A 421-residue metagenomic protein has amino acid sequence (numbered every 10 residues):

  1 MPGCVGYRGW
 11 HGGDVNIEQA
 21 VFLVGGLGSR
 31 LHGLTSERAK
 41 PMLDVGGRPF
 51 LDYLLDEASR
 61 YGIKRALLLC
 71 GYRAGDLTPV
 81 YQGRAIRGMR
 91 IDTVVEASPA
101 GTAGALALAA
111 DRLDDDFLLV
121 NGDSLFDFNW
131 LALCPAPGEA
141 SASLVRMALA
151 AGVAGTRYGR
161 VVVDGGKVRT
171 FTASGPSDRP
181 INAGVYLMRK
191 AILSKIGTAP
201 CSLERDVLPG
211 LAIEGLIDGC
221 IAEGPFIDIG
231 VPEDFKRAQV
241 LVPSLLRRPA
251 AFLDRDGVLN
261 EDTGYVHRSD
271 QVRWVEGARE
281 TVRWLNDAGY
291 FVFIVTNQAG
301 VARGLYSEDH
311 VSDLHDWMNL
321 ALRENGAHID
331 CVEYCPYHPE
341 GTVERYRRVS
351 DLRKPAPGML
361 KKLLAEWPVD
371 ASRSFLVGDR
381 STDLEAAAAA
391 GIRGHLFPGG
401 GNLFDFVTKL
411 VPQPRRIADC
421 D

Functional and structural regions predicted by a protein language model:
N16-L77, V275-E276: N-terminal glycine-rich phosphate-binding loop and ensuing alpha1 helix
R48-R65, A278-G289, W317-N325: A short, N-terminal amphipathic alpha-helix
L51, L77, A109, D123 (+5 more regions): Residue-level signal for inorganic ion chemistry
L69, A278, V282-M318, H328-G341 (+1 more regions): Substrate-recognition element of Asp-dependent hydrolases with the DxDx(T/V) motif
L77-G165: Conserved beta-loop-beta/alpha segment of the NTase-like Rossmann-fold superfamily that binds/positions NTPs
F117-L118, L125, L131-G138, G152-G155 (+1 more regions): Catalytic-core segments of class I nucleotidyltransferases/pyrophosphorylases that form NMP-activated intermediates
P249-F293: Active-site neighborhood of HAD-like aspartate-dependent phosphohydrolases
D309-S312, D316-D330, P339-L376, R380-D421: Asp-based, Mg2+/Mn2+-dependent phosphohydrolase catalytic module
